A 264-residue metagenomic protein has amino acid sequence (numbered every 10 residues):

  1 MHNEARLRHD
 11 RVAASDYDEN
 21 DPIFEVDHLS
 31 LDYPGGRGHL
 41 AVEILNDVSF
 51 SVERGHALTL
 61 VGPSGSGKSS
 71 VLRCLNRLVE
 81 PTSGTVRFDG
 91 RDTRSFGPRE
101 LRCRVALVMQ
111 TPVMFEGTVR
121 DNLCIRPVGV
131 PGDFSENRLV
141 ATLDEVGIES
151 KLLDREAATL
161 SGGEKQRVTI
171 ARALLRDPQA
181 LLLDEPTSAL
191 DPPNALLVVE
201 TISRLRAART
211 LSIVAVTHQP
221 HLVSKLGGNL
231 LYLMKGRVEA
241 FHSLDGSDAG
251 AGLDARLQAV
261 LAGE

Functional and structural regions predicted by a protein language model:
N76: Helix-to-loop junction immediately C-terminal to a conserved catalytic motif
G84-D92, L101: Conserved ABC transporter NBD signature motif
F134-L152: Conserved ABC ATPase "signature" region
E156-L160, E164: Conserved ABC ATPase signature
L181-D184: Catalytic Walker B motif of ABC-type/P-loop ATPase nucleotide-binding domains
D191: ABC-family nucleotide-binding domains
V216-H218: H-loop/switch region of ABC-family ATPase nucleotide-binding domains
